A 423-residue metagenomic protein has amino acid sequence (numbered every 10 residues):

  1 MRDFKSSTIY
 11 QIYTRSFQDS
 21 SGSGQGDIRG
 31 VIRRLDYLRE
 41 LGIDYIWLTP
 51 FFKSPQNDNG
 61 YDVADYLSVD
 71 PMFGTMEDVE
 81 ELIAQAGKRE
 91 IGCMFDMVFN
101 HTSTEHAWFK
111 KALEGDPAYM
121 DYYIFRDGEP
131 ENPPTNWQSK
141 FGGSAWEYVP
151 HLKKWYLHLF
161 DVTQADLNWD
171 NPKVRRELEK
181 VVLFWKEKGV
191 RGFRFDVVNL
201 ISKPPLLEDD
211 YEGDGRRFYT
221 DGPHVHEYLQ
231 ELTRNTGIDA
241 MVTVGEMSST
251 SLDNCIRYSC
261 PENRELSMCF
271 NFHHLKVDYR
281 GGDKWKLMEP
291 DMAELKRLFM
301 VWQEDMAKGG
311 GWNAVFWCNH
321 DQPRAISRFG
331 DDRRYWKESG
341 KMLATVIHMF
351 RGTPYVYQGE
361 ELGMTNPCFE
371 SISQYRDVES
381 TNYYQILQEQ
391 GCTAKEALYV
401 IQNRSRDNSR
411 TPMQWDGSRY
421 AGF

Functional and structural regions predicted by a protein language model:
M1-R2, D305: Short boundary motifs at domain starts and secondary-structure transition points
R2-L183, E187, L200-L252, R257 (+2 more regions): Acidic/aromatic-lined carbohydrate-recognition and catalytic surfaces of CAZymes acting on diverse glycans
I46, F193-F195: Hydrophobic residues within beta-strands of alpha/beta enzymes
C93, F193, Y357-Q358: Residue-level marker for buried hydrophobic side chains located in beta-strands that build the well-ordered beta-sheet
T104-N136, K140, L229, T233-P412 (+1 more regions): Conserved alpha/beta catalytic core and glycan-binding cleft of carbohydrate-active enzymes
V182-K186, V190-F193, V346-M349: Conserved catalytic-core segments centered on acid/base and nucleophilic motifs
V198-P205, G417-F423: Short, solvent-exposed beta-strand-terminating loops
